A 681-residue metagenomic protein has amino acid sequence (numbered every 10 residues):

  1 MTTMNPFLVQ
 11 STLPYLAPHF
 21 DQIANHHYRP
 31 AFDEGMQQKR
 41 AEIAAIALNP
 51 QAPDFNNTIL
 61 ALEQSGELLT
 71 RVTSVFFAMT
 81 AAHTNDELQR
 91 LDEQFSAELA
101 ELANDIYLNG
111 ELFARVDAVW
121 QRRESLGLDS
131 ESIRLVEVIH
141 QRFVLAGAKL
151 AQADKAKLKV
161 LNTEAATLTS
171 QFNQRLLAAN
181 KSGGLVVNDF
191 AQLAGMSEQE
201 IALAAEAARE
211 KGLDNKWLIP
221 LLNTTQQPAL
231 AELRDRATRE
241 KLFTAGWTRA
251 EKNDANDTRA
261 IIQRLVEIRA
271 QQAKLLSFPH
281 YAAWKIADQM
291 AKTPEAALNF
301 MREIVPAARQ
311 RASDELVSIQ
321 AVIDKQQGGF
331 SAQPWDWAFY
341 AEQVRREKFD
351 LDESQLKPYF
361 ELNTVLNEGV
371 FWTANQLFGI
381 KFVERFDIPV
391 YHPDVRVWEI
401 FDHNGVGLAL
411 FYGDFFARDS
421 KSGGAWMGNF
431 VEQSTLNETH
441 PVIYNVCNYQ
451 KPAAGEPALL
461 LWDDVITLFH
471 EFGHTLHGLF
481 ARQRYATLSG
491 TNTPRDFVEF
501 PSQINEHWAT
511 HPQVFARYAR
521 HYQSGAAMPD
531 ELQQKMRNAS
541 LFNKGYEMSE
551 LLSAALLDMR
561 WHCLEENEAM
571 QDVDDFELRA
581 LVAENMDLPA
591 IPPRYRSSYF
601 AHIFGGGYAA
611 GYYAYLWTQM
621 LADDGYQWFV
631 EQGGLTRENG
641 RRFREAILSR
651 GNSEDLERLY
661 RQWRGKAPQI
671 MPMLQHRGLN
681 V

Functional and structural regions predicted by a protein language model:
M1-E200: N-terminal helix-rich structural modules
T2-P30, E34, K216-L218, E347-F349 (+9 more regions): C-terminal, non-catalytic "cap/extension" segments appended to globular domains
T12-H27, F76-F95, A118-V160, P220-A260 (+6 more regions): Short His/Asp/Glu-rich catalytic/ion-coordination signatures at enzyme active sites or charged loops
Q37, A41, A45-A52, L68-N85 (+22 more regions): Intrinsically disordered or highly flexible coil/loop and linker segments, enriched in small and charged/polar residues
E67-A78, E137, Q141, T244 (+3 more regions): Short, hydrophobic/amphipathic alpha-helical patches that form generic packing surfaces within helical domains
E131, L135-V136, T167, Q174 (+9 more regions): Active-site-proximal, well-structured secondary-structure segments within enzyme catalytic domains
T224-Q226, Q272, H403-G405, F415-R418 (+4 more regions): Short, glycine-/Ser/Thr-/acidic-enriched flexible segments
Q450-L468: Short pre-active-site segment immediately N-terminal to the catalytic Zn-binding motif
